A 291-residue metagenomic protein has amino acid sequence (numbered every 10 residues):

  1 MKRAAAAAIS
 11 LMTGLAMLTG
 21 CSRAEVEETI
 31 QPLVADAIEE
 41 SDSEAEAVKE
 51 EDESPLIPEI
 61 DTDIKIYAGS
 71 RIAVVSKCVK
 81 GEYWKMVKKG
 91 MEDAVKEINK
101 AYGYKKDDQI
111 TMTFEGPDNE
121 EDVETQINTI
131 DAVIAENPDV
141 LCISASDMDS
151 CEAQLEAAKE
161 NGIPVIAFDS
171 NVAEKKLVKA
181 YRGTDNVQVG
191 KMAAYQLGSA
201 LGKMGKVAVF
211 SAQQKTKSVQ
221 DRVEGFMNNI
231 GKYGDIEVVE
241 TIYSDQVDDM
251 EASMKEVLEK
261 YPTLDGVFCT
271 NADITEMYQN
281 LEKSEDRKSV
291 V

Functional and structural regions predicted by a protein language model:
M1-A8: Bacterial N-terminal signal peptides that target proteins for export
L11-M12: Repetitive helical segments and hydrophobic/amphipathic motifs
A16-G20: C-terminal motif of bacterial Sec signal peptides marking the signal peptidase cleavage site
C21-V291: A residue-level marker of the well-folded mature domains of exported/periplasmic proteins
